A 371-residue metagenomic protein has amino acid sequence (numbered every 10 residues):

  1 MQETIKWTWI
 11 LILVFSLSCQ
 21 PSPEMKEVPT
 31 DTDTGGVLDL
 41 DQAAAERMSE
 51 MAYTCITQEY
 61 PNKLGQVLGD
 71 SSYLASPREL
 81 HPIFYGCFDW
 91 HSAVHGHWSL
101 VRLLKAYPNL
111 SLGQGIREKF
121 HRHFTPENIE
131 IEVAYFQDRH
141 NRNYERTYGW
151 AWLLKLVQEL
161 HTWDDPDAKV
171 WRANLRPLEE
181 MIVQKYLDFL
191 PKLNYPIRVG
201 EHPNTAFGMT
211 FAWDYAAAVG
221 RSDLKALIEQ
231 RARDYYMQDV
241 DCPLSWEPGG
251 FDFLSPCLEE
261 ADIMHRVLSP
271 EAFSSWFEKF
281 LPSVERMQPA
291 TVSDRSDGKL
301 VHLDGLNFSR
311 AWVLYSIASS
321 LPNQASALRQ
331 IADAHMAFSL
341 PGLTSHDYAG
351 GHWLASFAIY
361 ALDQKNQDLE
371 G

Functional and structural regions predicted by a protein language model:
F15-S18: C-terminal motif of bacterial Sec signal peptides marking the signal peptidase cleavage site
Q20-S22: Bacterial signal peptide processing site
E27-Y85, D347: Low-complexity, Ser/Thr/Pro/Gly-enriched N-terminal "stalk/linker" regions
D31-L40, E50-T54, V94-L110, A151-D167 (+4 more regions): Well-ordered alpha-helical scaffold segments within catalytic/enzyme domains
V37-Q42, R78-V94, A134-A151, K192-T205 (+3 more regions): Solvent-exposed loop and edge beta-strand segments that line ligand/cofactor-binding and catalytic clefts
S49-Y60, P77, G115-A134, N174-Y195 (+3 more regions): Long, well-ordered core segments of solenoidal/helical folds
E79-P82, G86, V94, V101-A216: Extended ligand-binding groove/face enriched in aromatic
T291, R295-G371: Fungal-biased detection of long, low-complexity, Ser/Thr- and Lys/Arg-rich intrinsically disordered regions
